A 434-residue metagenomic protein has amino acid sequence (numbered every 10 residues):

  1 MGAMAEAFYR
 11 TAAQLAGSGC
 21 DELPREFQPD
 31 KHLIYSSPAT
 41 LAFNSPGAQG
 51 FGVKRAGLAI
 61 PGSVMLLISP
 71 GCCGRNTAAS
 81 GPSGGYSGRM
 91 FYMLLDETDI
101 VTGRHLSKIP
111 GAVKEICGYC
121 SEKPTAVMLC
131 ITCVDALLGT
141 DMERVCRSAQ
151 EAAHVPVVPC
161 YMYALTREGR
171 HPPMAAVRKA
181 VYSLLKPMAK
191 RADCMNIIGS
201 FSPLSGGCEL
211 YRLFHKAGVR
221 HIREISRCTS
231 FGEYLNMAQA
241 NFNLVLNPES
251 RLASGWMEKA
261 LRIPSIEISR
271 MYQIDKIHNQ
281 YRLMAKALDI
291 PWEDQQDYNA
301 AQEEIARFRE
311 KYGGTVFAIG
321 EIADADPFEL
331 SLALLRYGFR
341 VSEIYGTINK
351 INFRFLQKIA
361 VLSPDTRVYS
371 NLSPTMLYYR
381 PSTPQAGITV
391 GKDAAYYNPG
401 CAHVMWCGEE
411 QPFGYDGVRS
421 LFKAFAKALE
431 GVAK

Functional and structural regions predicted by a protein language model:
M1-K434: An N-terminal assembly and electron-transfer interface module characteristic of large anaerobic redox and radical
